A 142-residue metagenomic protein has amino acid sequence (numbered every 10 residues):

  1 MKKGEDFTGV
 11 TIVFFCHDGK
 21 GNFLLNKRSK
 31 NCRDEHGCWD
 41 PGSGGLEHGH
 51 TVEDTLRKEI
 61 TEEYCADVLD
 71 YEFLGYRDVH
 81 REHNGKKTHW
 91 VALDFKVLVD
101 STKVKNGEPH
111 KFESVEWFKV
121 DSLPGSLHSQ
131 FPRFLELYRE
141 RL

Functional and structural regions predicted by a protein language model:
M1-F23, G44, A92-K96: Conserved N-terminal beta-strand and adjoining loop/helix that marks the start of the Nudix/MutT-like hydrolase domain
G4-T8, E35-C38, G85-V91, P109-F112: A generic structural micro-feature
D18-K20, R77-V104, Y138: Active-site-adjacent beta-strand/loop module that shapes the phosphate/pyrophosphate-binding cleft
N22-E63: Conserved Nudix-box catalytic region and its N-terminal flanking loop in Nudix hydrolases and closely related
G44, K58-E59, Y71, F118-D121: Structural detector for helix-capping/boundary residues
A66-G75: A short coil-to-beta-strand element that immediately follows conserved catalytic motifs
D94, K105-L137: NUDIX/MutT-family hydrolases
